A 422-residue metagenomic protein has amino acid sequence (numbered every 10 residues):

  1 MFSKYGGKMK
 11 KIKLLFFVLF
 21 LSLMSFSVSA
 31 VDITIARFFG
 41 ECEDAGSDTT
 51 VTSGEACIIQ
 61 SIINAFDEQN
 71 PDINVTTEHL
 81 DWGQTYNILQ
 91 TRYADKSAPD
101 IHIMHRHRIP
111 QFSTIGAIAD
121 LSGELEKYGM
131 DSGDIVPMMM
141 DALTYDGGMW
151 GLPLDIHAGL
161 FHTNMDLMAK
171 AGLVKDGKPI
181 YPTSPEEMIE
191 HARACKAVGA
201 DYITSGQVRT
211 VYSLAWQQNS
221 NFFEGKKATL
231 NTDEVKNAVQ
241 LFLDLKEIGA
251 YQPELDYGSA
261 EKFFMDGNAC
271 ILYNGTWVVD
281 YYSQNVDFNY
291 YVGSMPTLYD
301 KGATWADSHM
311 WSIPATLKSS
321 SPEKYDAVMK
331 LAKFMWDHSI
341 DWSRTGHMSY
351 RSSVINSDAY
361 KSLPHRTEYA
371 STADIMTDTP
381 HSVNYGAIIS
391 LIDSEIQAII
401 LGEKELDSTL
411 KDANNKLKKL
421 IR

Functional and structural regions predicted by a protein language model:
F2, V28-Q111, Y299, E403 (+2 more regions): Conserved N-terminal structural module of periplasmic/extracytoplasmic solute-binding proteins
I58, I62, N237-L241, P322-M335 (+1 more regions): Short amphipathic alpha-helical coupling segments at ligand-binding clamshell hinges and other catalytic/signaling
A65-I135, K170-G172, F263, C270-I271 (+3 more regions): Extracytoplasmic "Venus flytrap"/periplasmic binding protein-like
E68, L125-M130, L143-T210, N221-L255 (+2 more regions): Helix-loop-helix "hinge/cap" segment bordering the ligand-binding cleft or interdomain interface
M104-L160, I189-H191, Y291-G293, A359-K361 (+1 more regions): Hinge/lid segment of periplasmic solute-binding proteins
R193, L230-F288, K330-F334, I340: Ligand-binding pocket segment of bilobal, Venus flytrap-like solute-binding proteins
I248-A250, Q284-Y350, K404, R422: Extracytoplasmic/periplasmic substrate-recognition and gating elements
G293, S343-A398: Long, aromatic- and glycine/proline-rich binding clefts that accommodate carbohydrate-like moieties
